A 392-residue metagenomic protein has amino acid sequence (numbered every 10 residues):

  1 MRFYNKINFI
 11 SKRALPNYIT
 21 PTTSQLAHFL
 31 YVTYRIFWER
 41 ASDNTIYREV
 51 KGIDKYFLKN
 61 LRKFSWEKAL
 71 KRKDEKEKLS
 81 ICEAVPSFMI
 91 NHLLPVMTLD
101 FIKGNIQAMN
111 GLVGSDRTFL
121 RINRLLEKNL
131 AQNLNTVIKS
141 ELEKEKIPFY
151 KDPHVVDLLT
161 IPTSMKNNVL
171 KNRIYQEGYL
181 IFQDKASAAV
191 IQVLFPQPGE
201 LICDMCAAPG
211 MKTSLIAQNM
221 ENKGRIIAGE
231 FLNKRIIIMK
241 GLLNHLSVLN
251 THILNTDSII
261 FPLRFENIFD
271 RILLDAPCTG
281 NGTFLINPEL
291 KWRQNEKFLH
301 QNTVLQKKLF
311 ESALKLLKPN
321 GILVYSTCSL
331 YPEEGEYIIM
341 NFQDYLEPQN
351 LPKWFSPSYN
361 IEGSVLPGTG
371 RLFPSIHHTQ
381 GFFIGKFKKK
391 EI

Functional and structural regions predicted by a protein language model:
M1-I392: S-adenosylmethionine
